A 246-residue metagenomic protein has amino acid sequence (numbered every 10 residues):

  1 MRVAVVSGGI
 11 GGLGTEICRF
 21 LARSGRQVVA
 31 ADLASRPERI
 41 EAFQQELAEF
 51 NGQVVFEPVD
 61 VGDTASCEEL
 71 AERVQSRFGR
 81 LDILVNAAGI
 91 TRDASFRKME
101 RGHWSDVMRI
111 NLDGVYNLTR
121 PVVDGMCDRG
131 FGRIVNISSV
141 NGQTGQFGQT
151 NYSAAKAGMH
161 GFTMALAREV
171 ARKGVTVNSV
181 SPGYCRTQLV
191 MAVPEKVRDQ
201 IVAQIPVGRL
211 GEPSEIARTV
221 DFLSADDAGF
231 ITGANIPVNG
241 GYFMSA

Functional and structural regions predicted by a protein language model:
M1-V29: Canonical Rossmann dinucleotide-binding motif of NAD(H)/NADP(H)-dependent dehydrogenases/reductases, specifically
S24-E41: Conserved glycine-rich Rossmann-like NAD(P)H-binding loop of the short-chain dehydrogenase/reductase
S95-F96, E100-S105, V190, I201: Substrate-binding pocket helix/loop in short-chain dehydrogenase/reductase
T119, A155, T163: Active-site helix of classical SDR
D124, R168-R172, G229: Alpha-helical segment proximal to the catalytic Tyr-Lys
S139: Residue(s) in the substrate-gating loop at a strand-loop-helix junction that position the organic substrate next
T144-F147, D221, T232-A246: Short C-terminal tail/terminal secondary-structure segment of NAD(P)H-dependent dehydrogenase/reductase domains
